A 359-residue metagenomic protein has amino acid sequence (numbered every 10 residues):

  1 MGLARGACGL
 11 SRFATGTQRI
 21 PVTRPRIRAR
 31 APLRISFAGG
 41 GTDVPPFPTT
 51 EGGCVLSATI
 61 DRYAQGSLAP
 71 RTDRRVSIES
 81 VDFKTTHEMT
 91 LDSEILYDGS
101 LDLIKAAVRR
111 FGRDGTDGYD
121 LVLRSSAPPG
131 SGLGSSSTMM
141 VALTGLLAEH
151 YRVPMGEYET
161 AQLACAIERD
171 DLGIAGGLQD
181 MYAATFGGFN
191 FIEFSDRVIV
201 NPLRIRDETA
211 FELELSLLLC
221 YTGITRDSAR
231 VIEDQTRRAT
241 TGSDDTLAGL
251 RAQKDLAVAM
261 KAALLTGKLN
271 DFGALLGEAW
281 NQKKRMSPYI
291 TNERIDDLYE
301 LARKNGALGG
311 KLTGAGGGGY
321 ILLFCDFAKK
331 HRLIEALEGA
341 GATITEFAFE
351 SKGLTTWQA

Functional and structural regions predicted by a protein language model:
A14-A38, D43-V44, T49, V55-S57 (+4 more regions): C-terminal nucleotide
V108, T116-S125: Flexible, acidic active-site loops/lids enriched in D/E/S/T/G that coordinate Mg2+ and/or position polar
A127-S131, L308: Short pre-catalytic strand/loop immediately N-terminal to key active-site residues, enriched for Gly-Thr
L133-M155, T185: DPxDG-like acidic metal-binding loop motif
G318: Glycine-rich active-site/cofactor-binding loop and its immediate structural neighborhood
